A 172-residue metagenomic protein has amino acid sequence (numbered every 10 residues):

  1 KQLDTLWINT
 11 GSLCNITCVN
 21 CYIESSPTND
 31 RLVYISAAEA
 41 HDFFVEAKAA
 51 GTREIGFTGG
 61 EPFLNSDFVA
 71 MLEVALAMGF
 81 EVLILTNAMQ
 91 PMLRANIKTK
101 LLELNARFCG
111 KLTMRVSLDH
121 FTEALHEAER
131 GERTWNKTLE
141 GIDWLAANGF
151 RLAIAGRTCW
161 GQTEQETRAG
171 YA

Functional and structural regions predicted by a protein language model:
K1-G59, F63-E81: Conserved alpha-helical substructure of the radical SAM core
K1-Q2, E166-A172: Auxiliary Fe-S-binding modules of radical SAM enzymes
R31-I35, E129-N136, E166: Alpha-helix N-cap and loop-to-helix initiation/capping positions
A40-G56, N65-T158: Radical SAM/AdoMet-radical enzyme domain recognition
M92-L93, W160-R168: Active-site glycine- and acidic-residue-rich loops that bind and position anionic ligands or nucleotide-like cofactors
